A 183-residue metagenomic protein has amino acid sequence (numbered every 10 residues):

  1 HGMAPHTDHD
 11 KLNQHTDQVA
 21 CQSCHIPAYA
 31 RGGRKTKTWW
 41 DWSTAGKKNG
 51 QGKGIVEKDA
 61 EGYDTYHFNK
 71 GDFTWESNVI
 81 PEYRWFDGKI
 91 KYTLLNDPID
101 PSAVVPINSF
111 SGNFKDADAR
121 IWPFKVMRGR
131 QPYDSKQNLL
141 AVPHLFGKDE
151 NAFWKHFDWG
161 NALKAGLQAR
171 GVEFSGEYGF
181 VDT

Functional and structural regions predicted by a protein language model:
H1-W42, T183: Inter-heme linker and motif-flanking segments adjacent to c-type heme-binding CXXCH motifs in c-type cytochromes
D8-D10, Q14, Q22, E57 (+5 more regions): Glutamate identity and glutamate-enriched acidic tracts
L12-H15, W75, S111-A117: A general structural signal for short secondary-structure junctions and capping/turn motifs
V19, T44, H144-F146: Alpha-helix boundary/interfacial micro-motifs
I26-S109: Catalytic cores of secreted or luminal carbohydrate-active enzymes
G88-T183: Extended surface/linker regions that mediate inter-domain or inter-protein docking in multi-component redox
